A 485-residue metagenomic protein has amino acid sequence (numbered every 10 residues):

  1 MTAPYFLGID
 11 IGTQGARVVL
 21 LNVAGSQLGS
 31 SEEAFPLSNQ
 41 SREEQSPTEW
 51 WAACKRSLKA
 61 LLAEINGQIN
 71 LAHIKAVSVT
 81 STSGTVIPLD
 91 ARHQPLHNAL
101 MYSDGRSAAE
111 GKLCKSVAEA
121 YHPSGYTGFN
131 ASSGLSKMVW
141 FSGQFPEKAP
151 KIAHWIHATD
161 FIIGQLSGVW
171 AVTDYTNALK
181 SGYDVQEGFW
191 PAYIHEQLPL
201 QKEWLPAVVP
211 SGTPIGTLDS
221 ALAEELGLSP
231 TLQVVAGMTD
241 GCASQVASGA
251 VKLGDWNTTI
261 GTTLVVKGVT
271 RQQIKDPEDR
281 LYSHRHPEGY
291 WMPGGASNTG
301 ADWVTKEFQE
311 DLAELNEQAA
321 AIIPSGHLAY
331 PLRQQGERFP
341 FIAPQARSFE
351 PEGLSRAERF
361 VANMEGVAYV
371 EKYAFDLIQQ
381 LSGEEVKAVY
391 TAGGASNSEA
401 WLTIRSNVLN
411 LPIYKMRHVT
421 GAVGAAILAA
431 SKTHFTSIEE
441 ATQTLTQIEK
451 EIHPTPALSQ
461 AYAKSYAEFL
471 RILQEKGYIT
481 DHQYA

Functional and structural regions predicted by a protein language model:
M1-N98, K151, A223-E224, L228-A236 (+2 more regions): N-terminal glycine/serine-rich phosphate-binding loop of ATP-dependent small-molecule kinases, especially carbohydrate
L7-G8, K115-G128, V139-V169, S181-A192 (+3 more regions): Active-site core segments that coordinate phosphate-bearing ligands/cofactors across diverse enzyme families
N39, N66-M101, Y126-S132, I163-D184 (+2 more regions): Short beta-strand-loop/turn "lid" adjacent to the catalytic site in phosphate-handling enzymes
T85, A109-L113, S244-V246: Pocket-flanking alpha-helical
D104: Carbohydrate-associated surface elements
L198-P210: A conserved helix-loop-beta module that forms one wall/lid of the active-site cleft in ATP-utilizing catalytic domains
